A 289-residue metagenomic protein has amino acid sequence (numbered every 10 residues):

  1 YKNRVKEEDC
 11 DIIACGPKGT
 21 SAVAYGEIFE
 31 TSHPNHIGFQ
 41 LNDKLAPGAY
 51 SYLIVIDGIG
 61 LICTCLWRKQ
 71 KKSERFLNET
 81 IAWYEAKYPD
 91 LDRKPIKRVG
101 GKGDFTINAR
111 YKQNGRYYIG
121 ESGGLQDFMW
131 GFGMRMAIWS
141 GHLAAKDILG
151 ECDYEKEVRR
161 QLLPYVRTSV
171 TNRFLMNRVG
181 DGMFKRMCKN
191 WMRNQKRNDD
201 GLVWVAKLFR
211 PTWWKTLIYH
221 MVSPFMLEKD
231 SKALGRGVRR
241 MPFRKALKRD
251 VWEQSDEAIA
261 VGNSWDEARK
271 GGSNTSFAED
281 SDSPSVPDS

Functional and structural regions predicted by a protein language model:
Y1-P95, G103, N108, G124: Predominantly flavin-linked oxidoreductase catalytic cores and closely associated redox partners
I28, E79-K87, E157, Q161 (+6 more regions): Residues that form generic nucleotide/phosphate-binding pockets
L61, E151-C152, M226-K229: Short helix-capping/linker segments at secondary-structure and domain boundaries
K72-R159: FAD/FMN-dependent oxidoreductases across multiple families
R98-G100, M129, N172-K196: An accessory alpha-helical subdomain
K146-R186: Active-site-proximal substrate-binding core of FAD-dependent oxidoreductases
D181-D288: C-terminal auxiliary extensions adjacent to catalytic cores
